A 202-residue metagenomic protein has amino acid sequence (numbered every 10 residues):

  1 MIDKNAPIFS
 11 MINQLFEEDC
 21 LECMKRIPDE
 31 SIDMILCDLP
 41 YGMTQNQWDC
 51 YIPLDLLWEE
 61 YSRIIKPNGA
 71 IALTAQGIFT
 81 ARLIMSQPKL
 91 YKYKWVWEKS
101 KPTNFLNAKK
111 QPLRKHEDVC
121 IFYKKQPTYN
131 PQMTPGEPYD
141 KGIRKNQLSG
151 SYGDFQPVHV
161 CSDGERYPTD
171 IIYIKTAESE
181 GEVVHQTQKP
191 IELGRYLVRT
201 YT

Functional and structural regions predicted by a protein language model:
M1-T202: Core catalytic lobe of class I
